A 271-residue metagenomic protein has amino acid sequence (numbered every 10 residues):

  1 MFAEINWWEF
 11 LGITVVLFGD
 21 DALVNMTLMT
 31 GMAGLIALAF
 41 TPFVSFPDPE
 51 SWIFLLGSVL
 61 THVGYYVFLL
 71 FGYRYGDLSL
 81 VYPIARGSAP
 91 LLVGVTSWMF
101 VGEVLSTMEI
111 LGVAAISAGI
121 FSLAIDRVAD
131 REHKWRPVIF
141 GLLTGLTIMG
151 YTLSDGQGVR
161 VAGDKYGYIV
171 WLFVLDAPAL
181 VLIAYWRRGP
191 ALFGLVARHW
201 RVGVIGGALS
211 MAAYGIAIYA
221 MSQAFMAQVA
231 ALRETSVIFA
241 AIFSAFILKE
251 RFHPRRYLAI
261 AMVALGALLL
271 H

Functional and structural regions predicted by a protein language model:
M1-L60, Y66-L78, I125-F140, V174-I205 (+2 more regions): Membrane-interface interhelical linkers
F2, N6, T27-G31, L56-L60 (+8 more regions): Residue-level signature of the transmembrane alpha-helical core of multi-pass small-molecule transporters
I5-E9, L38, V59, V63-V67 (+9 more regions): Hydrophobic/small/kink-forming positions within alpha-helical transmembrane segments of polytopic membrane proteins
T30-A37, G94-W98, M108-D126, R255-H271: Hydrophobic transmembrane alpha-helices of multi-pass small-molecule transport proteins
A37-S45, V93-M108, L146-D164, L209-M226 (+1 more regions): Hydrophobic alpha-helical transmembrane segments in multi-pass integral membrane proteins
W52-F54, S58, L80-P90, G112 (+5 more regions): Juxtamembrane/interfacial segments around transmembrane helices
G57-H62, R74-I120, G167-L175, M226-F246: Specific alpha-helical transmembrane segments that line the substrate/conduction pathway and gating interfaces
G203, A224, A230, F239 (+1 more regions): C-terminal structured domain segments across diverse proteins
